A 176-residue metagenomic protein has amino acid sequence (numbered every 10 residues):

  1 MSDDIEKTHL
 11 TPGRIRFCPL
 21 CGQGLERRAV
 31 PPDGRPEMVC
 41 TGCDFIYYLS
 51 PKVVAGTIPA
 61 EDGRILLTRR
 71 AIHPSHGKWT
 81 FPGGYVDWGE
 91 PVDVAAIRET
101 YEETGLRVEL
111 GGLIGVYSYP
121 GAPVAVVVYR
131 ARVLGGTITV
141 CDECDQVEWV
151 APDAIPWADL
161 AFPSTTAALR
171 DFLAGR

Functional and structural regions predicted by a protein language model:
M1-Y48: N-terminal cysteine/histidine-rich coordination modules
I5-T8, A60-E102: Conserved Nudix-box catalytic region and its N-terminal flanking loop in Nudix hydrolases and closely related
I15, Q23, T41-L66, Y85: Conserved N-terminal beta-strand and adjoining loop/helix that marks the start of the Nudix/MutT-like hydrolase domain
R27-A29, L106-I114: A short coil-to-beta-strand element that immediately follows conserved catalytic motifs
G34-M38, V53, P123-Y129: Short beta-strand micro-motifs in enzyme catalytic cores
T57, L113, Y129-A131: A structural signal for short, well-ordered beta-strand segments
P59-A60, L67, A131, W149: Conserved hydrophobic "DFG−1" position in protein kinase catalytic cores
Y117-T139, E148, P152, A168 (+1 more regions): Active-site-adjacent beta-strand/loop module that shapes the phosphate/pyrophosphate-binding cleft
